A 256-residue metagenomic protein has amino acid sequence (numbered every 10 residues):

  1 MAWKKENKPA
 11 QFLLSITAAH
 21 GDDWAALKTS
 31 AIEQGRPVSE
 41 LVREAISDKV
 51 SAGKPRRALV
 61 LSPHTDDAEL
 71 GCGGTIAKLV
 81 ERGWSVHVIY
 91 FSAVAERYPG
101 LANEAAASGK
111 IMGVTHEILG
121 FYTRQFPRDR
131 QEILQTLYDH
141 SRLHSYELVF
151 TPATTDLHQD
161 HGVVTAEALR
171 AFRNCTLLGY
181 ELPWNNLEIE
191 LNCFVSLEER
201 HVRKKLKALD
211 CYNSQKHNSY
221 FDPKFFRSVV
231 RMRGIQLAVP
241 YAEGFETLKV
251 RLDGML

Functional and structural regions predicted by a protein language model:
M1-W24, K28-I32: Short Lys/Arg-rich basic patches
E33-P37, R43-H144, R170-N174, V229: Active-site rim/loop-helix segments in enzyme catalytic domains that contact anionic ligands
P63, A153-T154, E181-P183: Histidine-centered beta-alpha loop that forms part of the nucleotide-sugar donor binding/catalytic region in diverse
A68, A95-R97, R124, D156-H161 (+2 more regions): Active-site environment of divalent metal-dependent phosphoester hydrolases
H87-Y90, F150, G179-E181: Short beta-strand segments
S108-V114, L143-H144, L148, C175-T176 (+1 more regions): The feature marks non-catalytic terminal segments
Y138-T155, H161, T165: Proline-aspartate-enriched helix->loop->beta-strand connector
H158-A168, L177, L182: Anionic-ligand binding region
